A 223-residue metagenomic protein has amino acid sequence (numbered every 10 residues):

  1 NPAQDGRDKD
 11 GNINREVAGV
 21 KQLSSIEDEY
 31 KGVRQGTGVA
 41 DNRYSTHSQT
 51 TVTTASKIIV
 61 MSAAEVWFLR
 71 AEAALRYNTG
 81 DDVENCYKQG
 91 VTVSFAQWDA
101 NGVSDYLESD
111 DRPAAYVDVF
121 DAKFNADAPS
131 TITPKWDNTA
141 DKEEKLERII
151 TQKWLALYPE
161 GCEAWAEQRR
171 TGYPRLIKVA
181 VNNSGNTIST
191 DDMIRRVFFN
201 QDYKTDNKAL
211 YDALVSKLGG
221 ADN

Functional and structural regions predicted by a protein language model:
N1-P2: A conserved catalytic-loop motif detector
D5-N223: Acidic/polar-rich alpha-helix caps and helix-coil junctions
